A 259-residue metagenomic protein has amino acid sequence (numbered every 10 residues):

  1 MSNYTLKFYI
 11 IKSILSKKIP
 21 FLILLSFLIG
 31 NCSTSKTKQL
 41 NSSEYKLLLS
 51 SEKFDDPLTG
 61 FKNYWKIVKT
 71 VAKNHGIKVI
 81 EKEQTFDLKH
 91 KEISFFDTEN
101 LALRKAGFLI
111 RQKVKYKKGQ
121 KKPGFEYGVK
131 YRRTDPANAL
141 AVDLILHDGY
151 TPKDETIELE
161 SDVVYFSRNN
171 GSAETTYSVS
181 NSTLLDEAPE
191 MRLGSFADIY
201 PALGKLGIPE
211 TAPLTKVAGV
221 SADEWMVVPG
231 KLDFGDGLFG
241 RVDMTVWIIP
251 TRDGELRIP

Functional and structural regions predicted by a protein language model:
L6-P20: Bacterial N-terminal signal peptides that target proteins for export
P20-L28: Bacterial N-terminal signal peptides
S35-P259: Phosphate-end processing signature that detects enzymes handling 5′-triphosphorylated RNA and polyphosphate
